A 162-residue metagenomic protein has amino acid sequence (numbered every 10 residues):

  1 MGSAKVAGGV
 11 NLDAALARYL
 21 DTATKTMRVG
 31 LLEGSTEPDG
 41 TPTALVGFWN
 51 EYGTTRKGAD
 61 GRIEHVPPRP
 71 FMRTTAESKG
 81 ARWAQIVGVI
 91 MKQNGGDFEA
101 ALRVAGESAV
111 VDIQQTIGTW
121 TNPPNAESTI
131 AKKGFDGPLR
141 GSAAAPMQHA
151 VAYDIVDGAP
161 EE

Functional and structural regions predicted by a protein language model:
M1-E162: Short, Lys/Arg-rich flexible segments
